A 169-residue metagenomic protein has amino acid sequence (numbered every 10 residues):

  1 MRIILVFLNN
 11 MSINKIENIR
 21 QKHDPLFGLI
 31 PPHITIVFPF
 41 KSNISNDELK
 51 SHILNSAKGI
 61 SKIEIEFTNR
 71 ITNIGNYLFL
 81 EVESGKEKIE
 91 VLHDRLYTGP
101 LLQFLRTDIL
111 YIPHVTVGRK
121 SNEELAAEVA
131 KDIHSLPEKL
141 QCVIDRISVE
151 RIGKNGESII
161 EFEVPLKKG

Functional and structural regions predicted by a protein language model:
M1-G169: Histidine-dependent nucleotide/RNA phosphoesterase domain, centered on the 2H-phosphoesterase fold with its duplicated
